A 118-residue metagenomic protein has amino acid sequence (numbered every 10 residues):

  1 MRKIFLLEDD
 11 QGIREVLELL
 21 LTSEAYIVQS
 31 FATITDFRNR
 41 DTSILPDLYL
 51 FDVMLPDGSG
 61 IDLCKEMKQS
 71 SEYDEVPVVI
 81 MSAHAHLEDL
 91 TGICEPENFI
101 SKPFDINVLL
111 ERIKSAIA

Functional and structural regions predicted by a protein language model:
E8: Conserved acidic carboxylate
Q11-Q29, A116: Two-component/phosphorelay signaling modules centered on CheY-like receiver
S30-L48: Acidic, metal-coordinating helix/loop segments flanking the phosphotransfer/catalytic sites of two-component signaling
T33, S59-D62: Acidic catalytic/metal-coordinating carboxylates
D52: Active-site residues of response regulator receiver
P56: The feature encodes the CheY-like receiver
V79-M81: Hydrophobic/aromatic residues positioned on beta-strands within the core alpha/beta folds
F104-S115: C-terminal output helix
